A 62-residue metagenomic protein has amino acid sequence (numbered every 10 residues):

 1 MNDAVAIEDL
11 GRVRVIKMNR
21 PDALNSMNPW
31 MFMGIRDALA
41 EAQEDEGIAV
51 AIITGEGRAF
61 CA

Functional and structural regions predicted by a protein language model:
M1-R58, A62: Conserved CoA-thioester-binding segment of acyl-CoA-metabolizing enzymes
